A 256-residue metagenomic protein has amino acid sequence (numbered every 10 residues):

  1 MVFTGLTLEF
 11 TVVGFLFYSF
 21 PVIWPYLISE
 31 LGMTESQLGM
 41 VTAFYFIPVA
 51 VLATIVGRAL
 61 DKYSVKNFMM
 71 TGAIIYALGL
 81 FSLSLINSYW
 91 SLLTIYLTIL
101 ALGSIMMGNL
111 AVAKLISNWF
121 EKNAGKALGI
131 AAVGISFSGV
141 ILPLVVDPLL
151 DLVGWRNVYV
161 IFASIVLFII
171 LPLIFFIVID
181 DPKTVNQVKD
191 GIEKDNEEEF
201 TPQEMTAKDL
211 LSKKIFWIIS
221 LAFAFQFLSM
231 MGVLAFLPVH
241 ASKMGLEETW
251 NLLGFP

Functional and structural regions predicted by a protein language model:
M1-E35, L52-V56, L142-P143, V233-P238: Extracytoplasmic
F10, G79, W90-M107, A224: Hydrophobic core of transmembrane alpha-helices in multi-pass small-molecule transporters, especially MFS/SLC-type
F17-L27, K208-P256: Extracytoplasmic gate region of multi-pass secondary transporters
A43-R58, P256: Central cavity-lining transmembrane alpha-helices of secondary-active solute carriers, predominantly the Major
V51-W90: Conserved MFS/SLC helix-loop-helix module at the cytosolic interface between two early adjacent transmembrane helices
Y96-V133: Cytoplasmic helix-loop-helix junction between adjacent transmembrane helices in 12-TM secondary transporters
K122, I130-P182: Helix-loop-helix hairpin linking two adjacent transmembrane segments in secondary transporters
V178-M205: Flexible cytoplasmic inter-helical loops of multi-pass small-molecule transporters
